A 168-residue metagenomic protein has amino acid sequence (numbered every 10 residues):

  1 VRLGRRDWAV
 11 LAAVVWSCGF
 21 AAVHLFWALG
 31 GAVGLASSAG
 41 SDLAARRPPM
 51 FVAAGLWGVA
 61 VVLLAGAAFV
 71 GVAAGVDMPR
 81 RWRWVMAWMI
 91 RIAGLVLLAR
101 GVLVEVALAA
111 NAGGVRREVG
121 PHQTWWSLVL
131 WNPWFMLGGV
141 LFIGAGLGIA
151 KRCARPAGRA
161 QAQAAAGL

Functional and structural regions predicted by a protein language model:
V1-F20: Cytosolic juxtamembrane helix and N-cap/initiation of the first transmembrane helix
R2-L3, A9, M89-L95, T124 (+2 more regions): Interaction-mediating elements
R2-L3, V70-A93, R152-L168: Cytoplasmic juxtamembrane regions at transmembrane-helix boundaries
L3, V23-L56, V76-M78, V115-H122: Interfacial loop at the N-terminal end of multi-pass membrane proteins
G19-G31, V70, L95-N111: C-terminal TM-helix exit segments that contain a strictly Trp-centered aromatic cap at the helix terminus
V52, M86-I92, G120-G138: Individual transmembrane alpha-helices with interfacial aromatic-anchor signatures
G58-A68, L130-A145: Hydrophobic cores of alpha-helical transmembrane segments in multi-pass inner/ER membrane proteins, independent
V106-W126: Intrinsic, low-complexity N-terminal interaction/targeting segments
